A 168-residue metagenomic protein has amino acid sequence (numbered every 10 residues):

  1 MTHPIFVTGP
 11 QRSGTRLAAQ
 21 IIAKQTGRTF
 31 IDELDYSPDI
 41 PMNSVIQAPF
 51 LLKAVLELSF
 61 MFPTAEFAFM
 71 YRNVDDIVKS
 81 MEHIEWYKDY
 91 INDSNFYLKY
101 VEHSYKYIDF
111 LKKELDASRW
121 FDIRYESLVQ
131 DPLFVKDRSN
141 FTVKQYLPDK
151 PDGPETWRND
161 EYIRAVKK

Functional and structural regions predicted by a protein language model:
M1-T2, K113-D116, K168: Polar low-complexity intrinsically disordered regions
M1-Y87, Y107: PAPS-dependent sulfotransferase catalytic domain
H3, A48, D131, L147-G153: Intrinsic-disorder/low-complexity coil detector
V7, N43, D93-F96, E161-K168: Residue-level detector of alpha-helix boundaries and kinks
E33-D35, Y125, P148: Proline- and acidic/polar-enriched loop/turn elements at helix boundaries
F50-Q145: PAPS-dependent sulfotransferase catalytic domain
F141-K168: PAPS-dependent sulfotransferase catalytic core
